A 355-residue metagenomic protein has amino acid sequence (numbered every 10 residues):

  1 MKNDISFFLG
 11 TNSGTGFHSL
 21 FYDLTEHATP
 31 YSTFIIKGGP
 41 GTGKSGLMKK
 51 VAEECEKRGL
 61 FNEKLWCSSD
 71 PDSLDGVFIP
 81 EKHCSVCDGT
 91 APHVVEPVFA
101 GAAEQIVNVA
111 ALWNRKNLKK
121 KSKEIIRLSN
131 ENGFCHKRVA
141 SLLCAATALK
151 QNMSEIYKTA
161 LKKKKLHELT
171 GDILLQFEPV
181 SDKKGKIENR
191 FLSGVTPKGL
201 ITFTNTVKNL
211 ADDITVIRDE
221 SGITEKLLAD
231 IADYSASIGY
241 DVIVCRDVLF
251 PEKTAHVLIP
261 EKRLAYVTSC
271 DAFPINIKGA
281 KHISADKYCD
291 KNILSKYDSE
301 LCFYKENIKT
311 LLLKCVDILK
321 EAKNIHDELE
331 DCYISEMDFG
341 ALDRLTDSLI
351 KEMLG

Functional and structural regions predicted by a protein language model:
M1-H18, S32, K49, E53-N117 (+2 more regions): Conserved nucleotide-sensing/catalytic segment adjacent to the nucleotide-binding pocket in NTP-handling enzymes
M1-T25, K164-T206: N-terminal pre-Walker A segment at the start of P-loop NTPase domains
A28: Catalytic phosphate/metal-binding cores of nucleic-acid and nucleotide-processing enzymes, i.e., regions that mediate
T33-A52, L200-S235: Glycine-rich phosphate-binding P-loop
I36-K37, L47-M48, C55, E63-W66 (+6 more regions): A cross-family "folded-core" feature that marks the main globular domain of proteins
G41, A91, C144, D271 (+1 more regions): Residue-level marker of positions within ordered structural domains that often coincide with functionally constrained
E124-Q176, E300-F303, N307-L349: An accessory alpha-helical subdomain
M353-G355: GST-like fold's C-terminal all-alpha helical module
